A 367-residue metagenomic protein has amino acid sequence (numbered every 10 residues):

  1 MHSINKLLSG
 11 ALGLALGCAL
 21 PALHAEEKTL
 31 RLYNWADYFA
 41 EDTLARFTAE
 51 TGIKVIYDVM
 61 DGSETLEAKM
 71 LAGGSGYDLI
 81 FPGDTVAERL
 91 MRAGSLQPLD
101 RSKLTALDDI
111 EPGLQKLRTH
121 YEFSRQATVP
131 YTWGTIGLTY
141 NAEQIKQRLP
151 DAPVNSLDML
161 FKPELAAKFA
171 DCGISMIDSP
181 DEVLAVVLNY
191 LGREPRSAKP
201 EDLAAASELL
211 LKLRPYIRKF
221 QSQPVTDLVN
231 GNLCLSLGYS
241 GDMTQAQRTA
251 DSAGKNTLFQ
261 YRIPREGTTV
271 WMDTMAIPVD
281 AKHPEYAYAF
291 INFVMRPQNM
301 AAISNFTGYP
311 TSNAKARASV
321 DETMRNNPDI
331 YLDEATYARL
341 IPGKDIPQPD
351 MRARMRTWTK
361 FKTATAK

Functional and structural regions predicted by a protein language model:
S9-A19: Bacterial N-terminal signal peptides
E26-L90: Early extracytoplasmic/lumenal segment of secretory-pathway proteins
D78-P82, I217-R218, C234-Y239: Paired acidic/hydrophobic, glycine-rich loop segments that form the ligand-binding mouth/hinge of periplasmic-binding
V86-R89, L235-K255: A ligand-binding cleft/hinge motif common to bilobed small-molecule-binding domains
A87-R218, Q223-V225, V229: Extracytoplasmic ligand-binding site segments that recognize negatively charged/polar headgroups
L203-L211, K255-A276: Periplasmic-binding protein-like
D273, P278-R339, G343: Mature extracytoplasmic/periplasmic domains
E334-K367: Conserved C-terminal helix/tail region of periplasmic/extracytoplasmic solute-binding proteins
